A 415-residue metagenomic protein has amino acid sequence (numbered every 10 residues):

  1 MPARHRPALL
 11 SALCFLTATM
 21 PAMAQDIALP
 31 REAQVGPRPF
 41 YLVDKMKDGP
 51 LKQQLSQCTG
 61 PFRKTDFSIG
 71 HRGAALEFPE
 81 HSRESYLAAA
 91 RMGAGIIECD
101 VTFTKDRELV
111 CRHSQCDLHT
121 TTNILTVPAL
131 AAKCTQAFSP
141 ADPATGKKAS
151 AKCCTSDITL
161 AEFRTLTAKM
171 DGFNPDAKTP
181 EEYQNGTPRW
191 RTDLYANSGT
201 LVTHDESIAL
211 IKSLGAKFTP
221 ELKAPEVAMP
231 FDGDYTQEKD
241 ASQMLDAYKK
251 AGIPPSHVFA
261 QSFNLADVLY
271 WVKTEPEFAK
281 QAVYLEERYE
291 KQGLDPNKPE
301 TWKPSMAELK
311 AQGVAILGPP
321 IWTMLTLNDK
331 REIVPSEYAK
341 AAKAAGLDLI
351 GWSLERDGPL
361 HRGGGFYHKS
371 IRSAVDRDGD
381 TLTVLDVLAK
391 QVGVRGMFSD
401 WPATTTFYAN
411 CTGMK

Functional and structural regions predicted by a protein language model:
M1-L10: Bacterial N-terminal signal peptides that target proteins for export
P2, P21-A24: Position-driven detector of the extreme protein N-terminus
R6, L16, F62-T65: A residue-level detector for conformationally permissive "hinge/kink" positions
L10-A12, E77-F78: A periodicity- and composition-biased signal for non-globular, repetitive helical segments
S11-T19: Bacterial N-terminal signal peptides
A24-K415: Phosphate-group recognition and catalysis centered on beta-loop-alpha active-site segments
